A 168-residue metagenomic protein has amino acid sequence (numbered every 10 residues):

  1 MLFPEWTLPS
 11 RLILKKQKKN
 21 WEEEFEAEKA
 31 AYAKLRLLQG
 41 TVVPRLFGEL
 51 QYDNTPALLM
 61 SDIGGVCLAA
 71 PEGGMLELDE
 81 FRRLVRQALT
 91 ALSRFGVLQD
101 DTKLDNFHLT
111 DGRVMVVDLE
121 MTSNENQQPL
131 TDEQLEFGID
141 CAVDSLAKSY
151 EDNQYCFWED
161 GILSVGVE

Functional and structural regions predicted by a protein language model:
M1, P44-R45, K103: Eukaryotic intrinsically disordered and solvent-exposed regulatory patches
M1-K29, A33-K34: ATP-binding glycine-rich loop module of kinase domains
S10, T55-P56, R113: Residues on conserved beta-strands of the protein kinase catalytic domain
Q17, W21-E24, A33-R36, T41-R82: Conserved structural core of kinase catalytic domains
A27-E28, E72-G74, P129-L130: Short coil/turn segments at secondary-structure boundaries
E77-R83, S93-D100, L104, L109-E168: C-lobe/activation-segment region of protein kinase-like
Q87-A88: Conserved hydrophobic core/spine positions of the Hanks-type protein kinase catalytic domain
